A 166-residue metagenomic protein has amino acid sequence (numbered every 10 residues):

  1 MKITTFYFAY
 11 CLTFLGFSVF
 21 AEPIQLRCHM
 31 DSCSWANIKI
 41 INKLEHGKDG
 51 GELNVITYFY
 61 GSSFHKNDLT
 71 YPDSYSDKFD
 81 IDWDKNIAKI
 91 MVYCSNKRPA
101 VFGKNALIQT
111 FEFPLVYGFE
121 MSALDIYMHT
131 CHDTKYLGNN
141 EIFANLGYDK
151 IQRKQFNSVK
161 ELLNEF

Functional and structural regions predicted by a protein language model:
M1-F6: Positively charged n-region of N-terminal signal peptides that target proteins for export
F8-L12: Gram-negative bacterial Sec-dependent N-terminal signal peptides
G16-S18: N-terminal signal peptide c-region/cleavage motif recognized by signal peptidases
A21-F166: N-terminal secretory-pathway/extracellular module detecting exported/lumenal segments and adjacent signal-anchor/first
